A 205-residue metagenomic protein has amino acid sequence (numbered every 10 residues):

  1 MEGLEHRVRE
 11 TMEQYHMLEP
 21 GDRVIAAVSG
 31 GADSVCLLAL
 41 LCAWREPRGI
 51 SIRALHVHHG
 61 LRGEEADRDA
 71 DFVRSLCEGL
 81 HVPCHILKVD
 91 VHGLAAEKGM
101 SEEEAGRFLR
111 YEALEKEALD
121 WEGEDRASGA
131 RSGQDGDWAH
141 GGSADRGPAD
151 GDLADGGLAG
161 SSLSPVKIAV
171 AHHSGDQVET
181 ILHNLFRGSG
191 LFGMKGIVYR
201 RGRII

Functional and structural regions predicted by a protein language model:
M1-V28, A32-R131, D137-H140, D145 (+2 more regions): Core alpha/beta nucleotide-donor-binding catalytic domains of modification enzymes
